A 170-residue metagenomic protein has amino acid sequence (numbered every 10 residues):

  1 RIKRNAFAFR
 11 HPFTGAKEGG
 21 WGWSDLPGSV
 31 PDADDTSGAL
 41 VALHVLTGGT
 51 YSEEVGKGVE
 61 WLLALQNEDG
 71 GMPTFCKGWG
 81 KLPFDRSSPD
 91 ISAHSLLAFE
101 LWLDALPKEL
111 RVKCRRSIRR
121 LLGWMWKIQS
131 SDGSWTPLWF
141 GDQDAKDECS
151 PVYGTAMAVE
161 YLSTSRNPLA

Functional and structural regions predicted by a protein language model:
R1-E60, A64-G123, K127-A170: An alpha-helical repeat/solenoid feature that recognizes helix-turn-helix modules
